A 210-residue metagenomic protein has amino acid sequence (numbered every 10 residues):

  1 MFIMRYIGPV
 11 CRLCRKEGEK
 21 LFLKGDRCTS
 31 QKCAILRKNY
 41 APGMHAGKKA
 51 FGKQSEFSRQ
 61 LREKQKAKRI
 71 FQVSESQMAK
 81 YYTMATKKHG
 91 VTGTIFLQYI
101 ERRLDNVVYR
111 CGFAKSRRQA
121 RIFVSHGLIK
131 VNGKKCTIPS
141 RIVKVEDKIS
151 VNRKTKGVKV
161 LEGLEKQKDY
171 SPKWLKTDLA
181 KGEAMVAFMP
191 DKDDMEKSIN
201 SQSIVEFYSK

Functional and structural regions predicted by a protein language model:
M1-C111, I138-K210: Ferredoxin-like alpha/beta domains used as RNA- or RNAP-binding modules
K115: Conserved, well-structured core segments that form or line functional sites
F123-V124, V143: Short, well-ordered loop/turn sites that connect or cap secondary structure elements
G127-K130, K135-T137: Glycine- and Gly-Pro-enriched alpha-helical subdomains that act as flexible, kink-prone "lid/hinge" or packing modules
